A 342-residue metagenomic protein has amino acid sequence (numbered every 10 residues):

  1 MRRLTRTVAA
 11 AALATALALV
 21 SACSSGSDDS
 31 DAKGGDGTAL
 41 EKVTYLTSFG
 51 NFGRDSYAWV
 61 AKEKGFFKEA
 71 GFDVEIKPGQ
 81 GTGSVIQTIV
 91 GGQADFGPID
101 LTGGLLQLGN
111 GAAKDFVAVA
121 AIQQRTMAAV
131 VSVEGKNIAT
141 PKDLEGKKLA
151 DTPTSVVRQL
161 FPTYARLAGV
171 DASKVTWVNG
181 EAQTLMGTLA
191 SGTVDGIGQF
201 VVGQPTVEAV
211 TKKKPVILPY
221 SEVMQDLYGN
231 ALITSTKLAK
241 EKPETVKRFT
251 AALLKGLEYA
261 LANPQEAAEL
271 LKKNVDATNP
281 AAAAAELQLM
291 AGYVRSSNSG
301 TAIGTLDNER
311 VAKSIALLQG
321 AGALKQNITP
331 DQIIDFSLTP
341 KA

Functional and structural regions predicted by a protein language model:
M1-A11: Bacterial N-terminal signal peptides that target proteins for export
A18-A22: C-terminal motif of bacterial Sec signal peptides marking the signal peptidase cleavage site
S24-S27: Bacterial signal peptide processing site
D31-D171, T176-E181, M186, D195-V201 (+1 more regions): Short, glycine-/small- and polar/acidic-enriched structural segments that line small-molecule recognition paths
T102, Q183-D276: Pocket-lining segment of extracytoplasmic ligand-binding domains
Q107-V119, V207-Y220, A284: Ligand-binding "clamshell"
E241-A321: Secondary-structure end/capping motifs
V311-A342: Conserved C-terminal helix/tail region of periplasmic/extracytoplasmic solute-binding proteins
